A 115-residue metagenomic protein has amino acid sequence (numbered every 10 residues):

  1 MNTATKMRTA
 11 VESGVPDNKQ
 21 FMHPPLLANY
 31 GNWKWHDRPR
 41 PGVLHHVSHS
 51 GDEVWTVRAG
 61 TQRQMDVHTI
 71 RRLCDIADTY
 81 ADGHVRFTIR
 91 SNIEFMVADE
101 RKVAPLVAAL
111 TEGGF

Functional and structural regions predicted by a protein language model:
M1-F115: Feature of Fe-S/electron-transfer and energy-metabolism proteins that preferentially highlights extended coupling
